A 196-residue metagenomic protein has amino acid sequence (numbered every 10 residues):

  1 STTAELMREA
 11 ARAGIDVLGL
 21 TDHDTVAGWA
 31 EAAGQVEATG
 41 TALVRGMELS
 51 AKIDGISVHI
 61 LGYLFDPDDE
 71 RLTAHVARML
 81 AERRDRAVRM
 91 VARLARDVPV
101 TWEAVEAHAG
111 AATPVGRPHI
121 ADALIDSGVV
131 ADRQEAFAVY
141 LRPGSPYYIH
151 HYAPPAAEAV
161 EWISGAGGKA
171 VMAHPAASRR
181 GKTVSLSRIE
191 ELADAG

Functional and structural regions predicted by a protein language model:
S1-I56, L141-R142, P154-P155, V160-E161 (+1 more regions): An N-terminally biased module of ancient metal coordination in phosphate/nucleic-acid-related enzymes
G19-L20, A77-R78, H108, S145-Y147 (+1 more regions): Short, contiguous strand/loop micro-motifs
K52-R84, W102, D122, D126-S145: Active-site gating loops and adjacent loop-to-helix segments of metal-dependent hydrolytic enzymes
D69, A107-H108, P114: Divalent-metal (often Zn2+) His-rich catalytic cores of metallo-beta-lactamase-fold enzymes
A81-H108: Conserved phosphoryl-transfer catalytic core
A112-P175: Conserved acidic, metal-coordinating active-site core of Asp-based, Mg2+-dependent phosphoryl-transfer enzymes
